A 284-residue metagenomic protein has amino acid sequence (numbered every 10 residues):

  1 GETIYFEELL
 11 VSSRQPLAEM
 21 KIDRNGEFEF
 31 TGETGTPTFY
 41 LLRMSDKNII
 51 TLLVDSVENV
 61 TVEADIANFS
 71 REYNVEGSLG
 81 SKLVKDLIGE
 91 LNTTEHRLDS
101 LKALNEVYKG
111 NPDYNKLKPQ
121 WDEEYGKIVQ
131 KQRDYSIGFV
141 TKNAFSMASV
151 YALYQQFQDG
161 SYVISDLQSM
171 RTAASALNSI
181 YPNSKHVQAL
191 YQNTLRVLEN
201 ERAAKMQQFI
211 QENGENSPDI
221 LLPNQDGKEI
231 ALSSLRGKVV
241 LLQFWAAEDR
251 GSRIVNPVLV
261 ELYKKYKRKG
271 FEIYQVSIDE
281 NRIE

Functional and structural regions predicted by a protein language model:
G1-F139: A non-transmembrane, solvent-exposed segment enriched in polar/low-complexity residues
E123, G160-S169: Short coil/turn connectors between adjacent alpha-helices in alpha-solenoid helical repeat scaffolds
K142-D159, Q188: Amphipathic alpha-helical repeat scaffolds of TPR domains
S169-L221, S233-L235, K264: N-proximal helix/coil linker or "cap" segments that precede and/or mark the start of modular domains
E215-P218, P223-K228, Q275: A cross-kingdom marker for long, charged
V239-V240: Alpha/beta-hydrolase fold active-site loops
E248, R253-E284: Structural microenvironment flanking redox-active thiols in thiol-disulfide oxidoreductases
